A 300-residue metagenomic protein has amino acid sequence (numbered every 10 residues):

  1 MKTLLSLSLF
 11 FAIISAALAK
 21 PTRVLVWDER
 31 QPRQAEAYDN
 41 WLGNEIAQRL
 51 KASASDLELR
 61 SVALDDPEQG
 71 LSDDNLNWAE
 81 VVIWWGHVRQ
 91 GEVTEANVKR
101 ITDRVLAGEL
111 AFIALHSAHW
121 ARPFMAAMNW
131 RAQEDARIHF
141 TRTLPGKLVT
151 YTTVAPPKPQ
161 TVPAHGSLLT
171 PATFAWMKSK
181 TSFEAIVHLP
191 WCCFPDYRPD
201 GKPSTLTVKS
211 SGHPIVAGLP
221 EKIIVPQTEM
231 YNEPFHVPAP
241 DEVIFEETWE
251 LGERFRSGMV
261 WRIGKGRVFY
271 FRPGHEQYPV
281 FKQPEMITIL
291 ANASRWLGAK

Functional and structural regions predicted by a protein language model:
M1-L4: Positively charged n-region of N-terminal signal peptides that target proteins for export
S6-S15: Bacterial N-terminal signal peptides
K20-P21, A63, V105, E134 (+3 more regions): Extracellular ligand-binding/catalytic regions of CAZymes and related secreted enzymes and adhesion modules
K20-R33: Short beta-strand segments enriched in small/hydrophobic residues
W27-E29, S117, P273: Cofactor-binding loop segments of dinucleotide-utilizing enzymes, especially the Rossmann-like FAD- and NAD(P)+-binding
Q31, A35-M128: Helical hinge/lid and interdomain linker segments adjacent to catalytic or ligand-binding clefts that mediate domain
S53, L57-R60, N77-W78, V154-G264: Catalytic beta-strand/loop cores that center a nucleophilic Ser/Cys/Thr and support acyl-enzyme chemistry
R89-G212: A glycine-rich, often tryptophan-bearing local segment used as a flexible ligand/cofactor-contacting loop or short
